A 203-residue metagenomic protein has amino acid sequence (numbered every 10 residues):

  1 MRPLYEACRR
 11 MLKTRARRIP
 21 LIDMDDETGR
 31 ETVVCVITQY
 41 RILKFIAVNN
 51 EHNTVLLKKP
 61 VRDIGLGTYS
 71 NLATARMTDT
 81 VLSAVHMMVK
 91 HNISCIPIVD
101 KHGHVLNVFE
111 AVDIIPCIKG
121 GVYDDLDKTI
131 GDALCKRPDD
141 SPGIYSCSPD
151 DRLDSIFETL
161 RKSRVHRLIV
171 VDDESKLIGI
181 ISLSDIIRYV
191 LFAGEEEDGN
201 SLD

Functional and structural regions predicted by a protein language model:
M1-P3, C117: Proteins with a high burden of low-complexity, intrinsically disordered sequence enriched in S/T/G/P/A and R, requiring
P3-R30, Y69-L72, T80-P97, V105 (+2 more regions): Helix-loop-beta junctions that constitute the ligand-sensing/allosteric loops of cytosolic regulatory sensor domains
D23, T38-R41, M77-D79, D100: Short, structured patches in soluble enzyme cores that scaffold and shape functional sites
T32-V33, T38: Preference for long, well-ordered alpha-helical segments
Q39-A73, V85-H86, E110-R161, L183-D203: Tandem CBS (Bateman) regulatory domains
S94-I118: Alpha-helical scaffold segments of alpha-solenoid architecture
